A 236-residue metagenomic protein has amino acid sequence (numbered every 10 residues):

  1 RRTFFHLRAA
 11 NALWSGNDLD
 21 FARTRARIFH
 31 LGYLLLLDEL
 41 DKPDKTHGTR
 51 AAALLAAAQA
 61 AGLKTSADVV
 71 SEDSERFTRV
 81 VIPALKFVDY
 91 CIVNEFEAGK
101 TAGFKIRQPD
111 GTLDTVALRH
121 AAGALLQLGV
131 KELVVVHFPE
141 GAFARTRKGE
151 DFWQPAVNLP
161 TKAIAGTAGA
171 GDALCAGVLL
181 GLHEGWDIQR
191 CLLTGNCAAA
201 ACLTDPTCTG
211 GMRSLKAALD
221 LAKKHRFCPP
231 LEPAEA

Functional and structural regions predicted by a protein language model:
R1-F152, V157, C208-K223, F227-A236: Ribokinase/PfkB-type carbohydrate-kinase core domain
N158-E235: Conserved post-catalytic alpha-helical subdomain immediately downstream of the catalytic base and nucleotide-binding
